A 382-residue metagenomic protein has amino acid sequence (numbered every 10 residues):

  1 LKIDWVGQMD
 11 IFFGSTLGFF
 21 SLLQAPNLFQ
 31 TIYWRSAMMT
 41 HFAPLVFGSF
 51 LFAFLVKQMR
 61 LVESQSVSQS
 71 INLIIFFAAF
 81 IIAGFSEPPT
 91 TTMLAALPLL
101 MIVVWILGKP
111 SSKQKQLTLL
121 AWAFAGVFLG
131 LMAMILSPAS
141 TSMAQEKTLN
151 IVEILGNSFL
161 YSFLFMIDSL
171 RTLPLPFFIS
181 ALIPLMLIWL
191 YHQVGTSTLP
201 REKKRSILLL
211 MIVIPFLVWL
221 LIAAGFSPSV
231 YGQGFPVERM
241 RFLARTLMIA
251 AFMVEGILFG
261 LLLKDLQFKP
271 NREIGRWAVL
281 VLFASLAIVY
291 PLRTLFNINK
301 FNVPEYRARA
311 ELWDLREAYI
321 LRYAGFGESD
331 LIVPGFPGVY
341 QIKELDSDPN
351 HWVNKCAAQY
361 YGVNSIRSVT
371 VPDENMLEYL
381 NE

Functional and structural regions predicted by a protein language model:
L1, R35, E87-M240: Transmembrane catalytic cores of multi-pass membrane glycosyltransferases and polysaccharide-assembly enzymes
L1, W5-M9, K115, L266-E382: Intrinsically disordered, polar/acidic, low-complexity terminal segments
F13, L17-V56, S86, A223-L258: Membrane-interface micro-motifs in multi-pass membrane enzymes
G18-A25, A79-A83, G126-I135, L217-S227 (+1 more regions): Aromatic-anchored segments of alpha-helical transmembrane domains
G48-I71: Membrane-interface transmembrane helices that cradle and orient dolichyl/undecaprenyl
F50-K57, A96-W105, L185-L190, R245-D265: Transmembrane alpha-helices and membrane-interface helical segments of multi-pass integral membrane enzymes
S70-P88, M93, P98: Membrane-interface alpha helices of multi-pass inner-membrane proteins
L208-V279, A287-F296: Transmembrane helical hairpin unit
